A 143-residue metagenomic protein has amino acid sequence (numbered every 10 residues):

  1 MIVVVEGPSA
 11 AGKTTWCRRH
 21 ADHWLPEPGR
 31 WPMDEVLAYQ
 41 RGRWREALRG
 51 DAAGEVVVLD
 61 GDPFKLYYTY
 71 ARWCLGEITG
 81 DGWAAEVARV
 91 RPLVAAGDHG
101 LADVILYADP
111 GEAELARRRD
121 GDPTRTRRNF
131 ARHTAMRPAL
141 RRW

Functional and structural regions predicted by a protein language model:
M1-I2: Pre-Walker A (Motif I) flank of P-loop NTPase domains
V5: Hydrophobic anchor at the beta1->P-loop junction of P-loop NTPases
P8, T15-V56, T69: Conserved substrate/cofactor phosphate-moiety recognition/catalytic segment in nucleotide-dependent phosphotransferases
S9-A11, P63-L66, G111-A113: Short, solvent-exposed loop/turn segments at secondary-structure junctions
K13, C17, R137-L140: Short, highly selective alpha-helical patches that border small-molecule cofactor pockets in redox/cofactor-processing
V58-D60, A108: Structural recognition of the conserved hydrophobic beta-strand(s) that form the central parallel beta-sheet of P-loop
D60-R72: Short, solvent-exposed beta-strand-terminating loops
T69-R141: A glycine- and Lys/Arg-enriched "phosphate-lid" helix/loop adjacent to the NTP-binding pocket of small-molecule kinases
